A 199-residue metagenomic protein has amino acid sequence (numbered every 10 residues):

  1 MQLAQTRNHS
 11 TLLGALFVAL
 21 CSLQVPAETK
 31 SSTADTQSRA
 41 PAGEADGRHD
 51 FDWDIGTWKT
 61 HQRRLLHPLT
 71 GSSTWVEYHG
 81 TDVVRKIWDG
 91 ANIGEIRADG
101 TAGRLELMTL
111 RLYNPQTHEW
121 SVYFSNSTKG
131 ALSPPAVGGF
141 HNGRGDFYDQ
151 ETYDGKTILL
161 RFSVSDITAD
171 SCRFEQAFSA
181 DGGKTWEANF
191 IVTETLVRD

Functional and structural regions predicted by a protein language model:
M1, L20, Q24-P26: Glycine-centered signal
Q2-L13: Bacterial N-terminal signal peptides that target proteins for export
T11-S22: Bacterial N-terminal signal peptides
A27-D199: Hydrophobic small-molecule pocket/channel-lining residues, especially in calycin-type beta-barrels
